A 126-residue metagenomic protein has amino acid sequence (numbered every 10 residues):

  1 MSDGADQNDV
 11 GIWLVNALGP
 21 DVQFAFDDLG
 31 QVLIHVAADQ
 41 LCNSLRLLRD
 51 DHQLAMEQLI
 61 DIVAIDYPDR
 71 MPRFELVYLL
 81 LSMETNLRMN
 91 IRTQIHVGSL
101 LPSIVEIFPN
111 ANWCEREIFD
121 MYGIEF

Functional and structural regions predicted by a protein language model:
M1-F126: Terminal low-complexity/charged segments
